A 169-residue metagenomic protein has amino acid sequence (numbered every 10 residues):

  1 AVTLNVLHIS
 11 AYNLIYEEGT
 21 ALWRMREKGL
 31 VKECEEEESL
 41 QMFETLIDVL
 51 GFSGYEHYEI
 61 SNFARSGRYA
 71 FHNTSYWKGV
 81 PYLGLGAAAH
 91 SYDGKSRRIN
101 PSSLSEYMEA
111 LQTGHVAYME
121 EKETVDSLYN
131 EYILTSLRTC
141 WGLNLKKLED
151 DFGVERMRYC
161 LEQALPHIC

Functional and structural regions predicted by a protein language model:
A1-V154: C-terminal scaffold of the Radical SAM
G153-I168: Short amphipathic alpha-helical interaction segments
